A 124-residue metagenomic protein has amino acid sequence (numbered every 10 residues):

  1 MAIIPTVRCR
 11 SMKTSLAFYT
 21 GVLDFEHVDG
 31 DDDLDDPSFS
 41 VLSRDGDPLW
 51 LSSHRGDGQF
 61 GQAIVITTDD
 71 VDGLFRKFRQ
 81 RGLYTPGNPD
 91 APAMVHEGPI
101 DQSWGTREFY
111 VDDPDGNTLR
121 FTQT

Functional and structural regions predicted by a protein language model:
M1-L16, Q62-I64, T122-T124: N-terminal beta-strand motif that seeds the catalytic metal site of vicinal oxygen chelate
V7-P48, R55: Core segments of cupin and vicinal oxygen chelate
R10-M12, I64-D115: Vicinal oxygen chelate
L34-S38, G58-F60, S103-R107: Short acidic/glycine-enriched loop/turn segments that link adjacent beta-strands
V41-G46, T68, V111-P114, T124: Active-site beta-strand termini and strand-to-loop segments that position acidic
D45-L49, G56-G58, D70-L74: Short, charged/polar surface micro-motifs in flexible loops or helix N-caps
D101-S103, F121-T124: Short beta->alpha transition motifs characteristic of CBS
